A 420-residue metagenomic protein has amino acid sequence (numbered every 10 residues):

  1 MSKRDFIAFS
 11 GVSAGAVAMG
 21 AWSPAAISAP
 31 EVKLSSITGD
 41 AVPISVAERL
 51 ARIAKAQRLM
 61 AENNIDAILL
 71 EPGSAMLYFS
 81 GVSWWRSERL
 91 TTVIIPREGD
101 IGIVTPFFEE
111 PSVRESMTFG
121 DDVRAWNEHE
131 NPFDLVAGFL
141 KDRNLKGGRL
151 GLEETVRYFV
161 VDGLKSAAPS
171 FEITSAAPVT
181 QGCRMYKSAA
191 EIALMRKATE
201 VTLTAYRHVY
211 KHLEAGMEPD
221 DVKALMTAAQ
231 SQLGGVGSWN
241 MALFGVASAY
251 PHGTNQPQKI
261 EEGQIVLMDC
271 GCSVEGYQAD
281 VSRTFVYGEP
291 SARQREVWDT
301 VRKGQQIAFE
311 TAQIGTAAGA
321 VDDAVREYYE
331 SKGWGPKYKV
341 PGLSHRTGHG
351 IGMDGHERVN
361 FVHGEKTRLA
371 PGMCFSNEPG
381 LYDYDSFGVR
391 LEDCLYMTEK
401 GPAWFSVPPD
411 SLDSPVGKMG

Functional and structural regions predicted by a protein language model:
S2-G420: Active-site neighborhoods and metal-handling regions in enzymes and metal-associated proteins
